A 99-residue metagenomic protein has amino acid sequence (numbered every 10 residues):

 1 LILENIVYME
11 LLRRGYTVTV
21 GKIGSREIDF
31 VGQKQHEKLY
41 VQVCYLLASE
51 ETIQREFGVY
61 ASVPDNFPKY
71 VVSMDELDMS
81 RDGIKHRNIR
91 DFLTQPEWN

Functional and structural regions predicted by a protein language model:
L1-N99: A cross-kingdom feature that marks ATP-driven nucleic-acid transaction machinery
